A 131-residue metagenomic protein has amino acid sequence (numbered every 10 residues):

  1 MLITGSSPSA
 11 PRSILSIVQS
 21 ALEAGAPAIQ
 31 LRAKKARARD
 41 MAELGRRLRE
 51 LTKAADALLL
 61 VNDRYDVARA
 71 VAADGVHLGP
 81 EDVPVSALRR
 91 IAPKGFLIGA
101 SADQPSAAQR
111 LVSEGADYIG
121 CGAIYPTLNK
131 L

Functional and structural regions predicted by a protein language model:
M1-D82, R90-D117: Conserved N-terminal beta1-alpha1 strand-loop-helix module at the mouth
L31, A68, Y125-L131: A short acidic, helix-capping loop that chelates divalent metal ions and anchors anionic groups
V85, A107, T127-L128: Short glycine-rich, flexible loops that bind phosphorylated cofactors or substrates
